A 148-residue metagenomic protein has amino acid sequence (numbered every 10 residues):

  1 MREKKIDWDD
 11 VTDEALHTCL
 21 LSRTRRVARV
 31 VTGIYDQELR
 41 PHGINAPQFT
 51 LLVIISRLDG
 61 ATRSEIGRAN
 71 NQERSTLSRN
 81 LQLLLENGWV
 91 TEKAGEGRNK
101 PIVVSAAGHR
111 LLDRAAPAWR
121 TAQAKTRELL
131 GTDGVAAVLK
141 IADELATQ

Functional and structural regions predicted by a protein language model:
M1-H42, R110, K140, E144-T147: N-terminal leader segment of winged-helix/HTH proteins
R25, V53-R57, A116, D143: Short, locally clustered residues in the helix-turn-helix/winged-helix DNA-binding domain
V27, V31-I34, N70, L111 (+2 more regions): Alpha-helical linker/hinge and terminal dimerization helices associated with HTH transcriptional regulators
Q48-L52: Short alpha-helical "packing" element that flanks the helix-turn-helix/winged-helix DNA-binding module
L58-T62: Short capping segments at the starts of secondary-structure elements
S64, Q82-K140: Charged, amphipathic alpha-helical coiled-coil/dimerization segments
G67: The alpha-helix within a helix-turn-helix
